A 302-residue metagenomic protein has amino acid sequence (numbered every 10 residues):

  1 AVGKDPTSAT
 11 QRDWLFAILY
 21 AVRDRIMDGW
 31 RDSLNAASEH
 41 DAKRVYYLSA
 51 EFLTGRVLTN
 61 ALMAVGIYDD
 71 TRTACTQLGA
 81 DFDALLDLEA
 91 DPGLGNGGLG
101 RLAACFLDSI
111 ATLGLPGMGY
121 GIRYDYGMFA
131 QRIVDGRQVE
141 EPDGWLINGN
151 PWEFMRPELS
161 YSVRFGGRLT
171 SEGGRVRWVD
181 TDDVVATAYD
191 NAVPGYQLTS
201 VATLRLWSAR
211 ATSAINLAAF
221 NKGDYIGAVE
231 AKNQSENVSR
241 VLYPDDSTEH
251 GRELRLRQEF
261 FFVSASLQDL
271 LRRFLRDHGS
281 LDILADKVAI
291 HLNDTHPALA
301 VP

Functional and structural regions predicted by a protein language model:
A1-P302: A conserved ligand/cofactor-binding region detector
